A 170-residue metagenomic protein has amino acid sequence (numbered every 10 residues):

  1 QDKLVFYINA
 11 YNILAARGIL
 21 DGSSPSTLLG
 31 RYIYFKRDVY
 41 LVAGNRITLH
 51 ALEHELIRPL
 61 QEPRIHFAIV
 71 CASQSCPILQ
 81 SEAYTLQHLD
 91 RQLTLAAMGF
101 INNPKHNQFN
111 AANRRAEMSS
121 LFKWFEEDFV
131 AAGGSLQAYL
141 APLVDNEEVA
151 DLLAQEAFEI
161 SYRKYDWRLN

Functional and structural regions predicted by a protein language model:
Q1-N170: Interaction/scaffold regions that mediate signaling and macromolecular assembly across diverse proteins
